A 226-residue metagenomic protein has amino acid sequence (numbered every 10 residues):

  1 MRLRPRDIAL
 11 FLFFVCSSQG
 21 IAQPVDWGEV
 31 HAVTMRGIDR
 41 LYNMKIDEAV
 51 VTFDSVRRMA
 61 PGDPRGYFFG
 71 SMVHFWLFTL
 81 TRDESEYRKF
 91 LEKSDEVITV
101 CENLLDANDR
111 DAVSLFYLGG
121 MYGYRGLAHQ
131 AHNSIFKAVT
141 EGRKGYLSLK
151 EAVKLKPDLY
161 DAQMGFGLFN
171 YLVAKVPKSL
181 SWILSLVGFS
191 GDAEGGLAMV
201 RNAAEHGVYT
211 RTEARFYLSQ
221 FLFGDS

Functional and structural regions predicted by a protein language model:
M1-I8: Bacterial N-terminal signal peptides that target proteins for export
A9-S17: Bacterial N-terminal signal peptides
G20-P24: Boundary at the C-terminal end of the N-terminal hydrophobic targeting segment
V25-R36, R40-F53, G62, G70-D158 (+1 more regions): Short coil/linker segments at helix-helix boundaries
M59-R65: Glycine- and aromatic-enriched membrane insertion/assembly motifs of diderm outer-membrane and organelle channel
